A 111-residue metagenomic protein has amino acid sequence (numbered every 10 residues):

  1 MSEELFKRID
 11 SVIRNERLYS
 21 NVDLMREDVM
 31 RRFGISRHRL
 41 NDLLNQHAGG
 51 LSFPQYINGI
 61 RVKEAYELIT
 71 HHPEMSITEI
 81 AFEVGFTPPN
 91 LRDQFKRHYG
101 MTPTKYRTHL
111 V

Functional and structural regions predicted by a protein language model:
M1-K7, G50-S52: Short, Lys/Arg-enriched, Trp-marked, Pro/Gly-tolerant hinge/linker segments that flank
D10-L24, L44-A48, Y66-M75, F95: Basic, amphipathic alpha-helical hairpins
E27, H38, S52, M75-T78 (+2 more regions): Residues within helix-turn-helix
M30, N41, I80-A81: The alpha-helix within a helix-turn-helix
H47-E83, T108-V111: Terminal helix-turn-helix DNA-binding modules in bacterial transcription factors
